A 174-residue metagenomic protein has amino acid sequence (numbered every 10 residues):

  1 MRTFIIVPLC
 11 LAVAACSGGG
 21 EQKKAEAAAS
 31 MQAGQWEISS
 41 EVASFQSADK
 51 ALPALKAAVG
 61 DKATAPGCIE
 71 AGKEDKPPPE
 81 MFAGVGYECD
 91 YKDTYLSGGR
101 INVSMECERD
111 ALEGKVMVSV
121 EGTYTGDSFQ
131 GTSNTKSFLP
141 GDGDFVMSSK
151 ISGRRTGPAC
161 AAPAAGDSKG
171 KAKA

Functional and structural regions predicted by a protein language model:
M1-A15: Sec-dependent bacterial lipoprotein signal peptides
C16-G20: Bacterial signal peptide processing site
Q22-A174: Subset-of-secretome marker
